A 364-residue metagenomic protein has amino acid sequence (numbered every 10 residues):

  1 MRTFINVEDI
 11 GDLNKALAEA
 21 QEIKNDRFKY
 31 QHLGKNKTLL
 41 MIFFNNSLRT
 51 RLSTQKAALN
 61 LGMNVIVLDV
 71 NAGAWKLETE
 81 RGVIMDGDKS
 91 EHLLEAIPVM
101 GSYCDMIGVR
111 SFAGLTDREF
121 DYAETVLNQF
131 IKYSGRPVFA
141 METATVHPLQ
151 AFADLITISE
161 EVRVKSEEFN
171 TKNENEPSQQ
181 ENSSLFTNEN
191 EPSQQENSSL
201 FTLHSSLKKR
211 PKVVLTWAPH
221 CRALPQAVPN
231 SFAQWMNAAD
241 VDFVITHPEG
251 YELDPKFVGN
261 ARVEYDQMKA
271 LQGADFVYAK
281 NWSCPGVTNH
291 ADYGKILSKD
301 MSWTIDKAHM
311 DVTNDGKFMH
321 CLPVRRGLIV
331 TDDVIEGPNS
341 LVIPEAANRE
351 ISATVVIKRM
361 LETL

Functional and structural regions predicted by a protein language model:
M1-L52, K56: Positively charged, low-complexity intrinsically disordered leader regions
L33-L39, R210-K212, D315: Phosphate-coordination loops involved in phosphoryl transfer and adenosine-cofactor binding
G34-M41, L48-S159, R325: Phosphate/diphosphate ligand-binding glycine-rich loop within oxidoreductases
F44-G62, I66, S159-V162, K208-K280: Glycine-rich phosphate/diphosphate-binding loop of Rossmann-like nucleotide-binding domains
E161-N173, P177-N188, Q195-K208: Short, basic, low-complexity termini and linkers enriched in Ser/Thr/Gly/Pro that act as targeting/leader peptides
K256-V334, N339: Rossmann-like adenosine-cofactor binding region
E336-L364: C-terminal helix-to-coil terminal segments
